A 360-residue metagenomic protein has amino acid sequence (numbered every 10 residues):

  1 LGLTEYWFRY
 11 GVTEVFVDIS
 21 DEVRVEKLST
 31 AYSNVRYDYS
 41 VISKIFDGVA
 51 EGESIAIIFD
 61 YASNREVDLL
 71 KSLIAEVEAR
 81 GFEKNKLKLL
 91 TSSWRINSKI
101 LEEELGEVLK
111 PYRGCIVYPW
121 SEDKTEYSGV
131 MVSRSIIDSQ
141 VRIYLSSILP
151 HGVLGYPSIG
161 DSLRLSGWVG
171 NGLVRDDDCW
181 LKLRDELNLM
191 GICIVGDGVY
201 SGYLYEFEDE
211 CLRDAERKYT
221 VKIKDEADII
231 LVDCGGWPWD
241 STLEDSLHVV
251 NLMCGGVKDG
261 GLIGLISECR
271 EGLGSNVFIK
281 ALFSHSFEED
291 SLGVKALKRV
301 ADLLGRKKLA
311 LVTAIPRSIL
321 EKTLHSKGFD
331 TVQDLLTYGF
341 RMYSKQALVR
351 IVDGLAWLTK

Functional and structural regions predicted by a protein language model:
L1-D38: N-terminal amphipathic/basic leader segments beginning at the initiator methionine
S33-S40, I116-W120, S326-L335: Short acidic-hydrophobic, aromatic-tinged amphipathic segments that line or gate anion-handling sites
V41-F59, A79-N85, K222-I229, G256-K258 (+1 more regions): Glycine-rich phosphate/diphosphate-binding loops that line cofactor/substrate pockets in enzymes
E53-N64, K88-S93, L231-D233: Short glycine-rich or small-residue beta-strand-to-loop segments that form or flank ligand, phosphate, metal/Fe-S
E78, K88-L90, S246-L247, N251-K360: C-terminal non-catalytic interaction/assembly regions of soluble proteins
E103-K124, S286-A296, A301-L304: A glycine-rich helix N-cap at a beta->alpha junction
K110-E226: Conserved, well-structured core segments that form the ligand-binding/active-site neighborhood of functional domains
G196-E206, E226-D245, G255: Glycine-rich phosphate/diphosphate-binding loops and the adjacent beta-loop-alpha structural elements that coordinate
